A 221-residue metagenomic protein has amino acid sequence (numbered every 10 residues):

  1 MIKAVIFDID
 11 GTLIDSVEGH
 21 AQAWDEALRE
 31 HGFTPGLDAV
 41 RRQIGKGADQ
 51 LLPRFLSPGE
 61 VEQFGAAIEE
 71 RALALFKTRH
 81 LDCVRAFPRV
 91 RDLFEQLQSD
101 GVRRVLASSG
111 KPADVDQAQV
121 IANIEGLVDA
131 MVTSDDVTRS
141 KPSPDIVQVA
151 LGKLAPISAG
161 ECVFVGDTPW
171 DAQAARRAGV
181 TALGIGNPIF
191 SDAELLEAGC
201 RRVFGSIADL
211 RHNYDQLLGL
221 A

Functional and structural regions predicted by a protein language model:
M1-K3, E95-Q98, K111-A221: Asp-based, Mg2+/Mn2+-dependent phosphohydrolase catalytic module
I2-R91, Q96-V102, A113: N-terminal helical cap/lid subdomain that shapes the substrate entry/recognition surface in HAD-like hydrolases
D8, T12, S108, D167: Conserved G/P- and acidic residue-centered "switch" motifs that form tight phosphate/ATP-binding loops in soluble
S57-A66, R104, Q148-E161: Short, charged helix-to-loop "capping" segments that act as catalytic/coupling loops
A86, A107, R139: Residue-level marker of regulatory loop/turn positions in helix-turn-helix DNA-binding domains and in histidine
